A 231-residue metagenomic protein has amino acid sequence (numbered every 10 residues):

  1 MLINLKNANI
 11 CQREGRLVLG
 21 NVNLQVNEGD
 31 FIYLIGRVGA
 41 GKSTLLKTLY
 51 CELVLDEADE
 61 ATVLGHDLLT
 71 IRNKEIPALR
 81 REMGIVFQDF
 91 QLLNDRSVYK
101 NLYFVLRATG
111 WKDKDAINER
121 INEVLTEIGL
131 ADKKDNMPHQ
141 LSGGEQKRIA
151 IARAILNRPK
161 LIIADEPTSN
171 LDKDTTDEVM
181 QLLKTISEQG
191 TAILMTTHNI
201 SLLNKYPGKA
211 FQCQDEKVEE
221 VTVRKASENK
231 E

Functional and structural regions predicted by a protein language model:
Y50-C51: Helix-to-loop junction immediately C-terminal to a conserved catalytic motif
A58-D67: Conserved ABC transporter NBD signature motif
L68-G84, E188: ABC ATPase NBD coupling module
R96-F104: Short coil-to-helix segment of the ABC ATPase nucleotide-binding domain corresponding to the Q-loop/switch region
M137-L141, E145: Conserved ABC ATPase signature
L156-K160: A short, proline-enriched helix->beta-strand linker immediately N-terminal to the Walker B motif in ABC-type P-loop
I162-D165: Catalytic Walker B motif of ABC-type/P-loop ATPase nucleotide-binding domains
